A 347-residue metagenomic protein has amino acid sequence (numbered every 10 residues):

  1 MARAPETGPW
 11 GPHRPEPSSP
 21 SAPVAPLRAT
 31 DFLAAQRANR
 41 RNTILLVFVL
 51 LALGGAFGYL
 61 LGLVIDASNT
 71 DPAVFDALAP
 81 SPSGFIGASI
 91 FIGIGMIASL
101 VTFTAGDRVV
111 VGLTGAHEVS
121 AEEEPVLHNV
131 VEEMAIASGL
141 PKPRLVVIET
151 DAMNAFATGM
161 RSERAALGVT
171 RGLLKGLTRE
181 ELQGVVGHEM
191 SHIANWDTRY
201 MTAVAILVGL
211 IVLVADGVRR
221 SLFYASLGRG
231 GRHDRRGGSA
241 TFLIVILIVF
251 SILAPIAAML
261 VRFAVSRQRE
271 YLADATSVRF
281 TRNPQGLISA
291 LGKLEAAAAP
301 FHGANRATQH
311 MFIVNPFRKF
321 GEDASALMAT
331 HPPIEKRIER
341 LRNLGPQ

Functional and structural regions predicted by a protein language model:
A2-L51, Y59, L63-L243, L253-Q347: Polar-ligand-bearing catalytic/cofactor-coordination segments of membrane-embedded or membrane-tethered inner-membrane
I248-I252: Hydrophobic alpha-helical transmembrane segments of integral membrane proteins, especially lipid-exposed positions
